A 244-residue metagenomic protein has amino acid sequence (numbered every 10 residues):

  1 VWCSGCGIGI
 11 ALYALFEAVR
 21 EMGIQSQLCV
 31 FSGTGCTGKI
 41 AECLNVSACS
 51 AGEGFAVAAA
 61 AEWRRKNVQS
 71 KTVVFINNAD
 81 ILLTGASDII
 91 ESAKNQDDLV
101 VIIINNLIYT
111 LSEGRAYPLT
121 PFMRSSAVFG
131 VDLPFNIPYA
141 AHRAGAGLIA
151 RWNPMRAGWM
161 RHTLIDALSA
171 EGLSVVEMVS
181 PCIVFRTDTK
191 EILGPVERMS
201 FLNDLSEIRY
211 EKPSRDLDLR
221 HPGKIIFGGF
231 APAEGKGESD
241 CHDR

Functional and structural regions predicted by a protein language model:
V1-G52: Active-site diphosphate/adenylate-binding microenvironment
I24-L28, N67-T72, K94-V100, I104 (+3 more regions): Short coil/turn connectors at secondary-structure junctions
T34-C36, N106-I108, R156, V179-F185 (+1 more regions): Glycine-rich beta-alpha junction loops
T34-Y109: Thiamine diphosphate
A41-L44, T84-D88, L111-A116, R186-E191 (+1 more regions): Short acidic, glycine/serine/threonine-rich loops at helix termini
A116-D166: Conserved thiamine diphosphate
L148-R186, P195: ATP/pyrophosphate-binding catalytic subdomain of soluble kinases
S180-R244: Flexible, low-complexity linker and terminal segments
